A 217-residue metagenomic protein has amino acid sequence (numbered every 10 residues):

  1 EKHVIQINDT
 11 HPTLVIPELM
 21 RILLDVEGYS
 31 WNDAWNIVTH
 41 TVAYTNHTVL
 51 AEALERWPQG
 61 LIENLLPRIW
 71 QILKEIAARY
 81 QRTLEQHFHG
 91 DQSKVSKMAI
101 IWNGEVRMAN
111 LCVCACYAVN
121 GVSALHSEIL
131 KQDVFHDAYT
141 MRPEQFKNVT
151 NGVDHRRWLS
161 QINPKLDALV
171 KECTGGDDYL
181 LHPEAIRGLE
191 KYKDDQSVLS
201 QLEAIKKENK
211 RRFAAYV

Functional and structural regions predicted by a protein language model:
E1-V217: A conserved ligand/cofactor-binding region detector
